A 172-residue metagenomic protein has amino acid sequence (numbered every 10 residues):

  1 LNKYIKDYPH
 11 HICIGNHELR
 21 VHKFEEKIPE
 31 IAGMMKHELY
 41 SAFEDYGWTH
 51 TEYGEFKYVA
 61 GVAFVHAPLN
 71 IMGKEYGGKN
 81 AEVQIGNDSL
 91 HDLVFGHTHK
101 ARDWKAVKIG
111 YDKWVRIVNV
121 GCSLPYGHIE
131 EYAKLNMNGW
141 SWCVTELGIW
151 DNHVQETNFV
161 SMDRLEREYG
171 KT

Functional and structural regions predicted by a protein language model:
L1-D45: Core catalytic region of metal-dependent phosphoesterases/phosphodiesterases, especially metallo-beta-lactamase-like
I5-D7, F43-D45, V59, D88 (+1 more regions): Short, well-ordered coil/turn elements that cap or connect secondary structure elements
E26-E30, E82, K108-Y111, L135 (+2 more regions): Generic alpha-helical propensity signal that fires on short helical segments and nearby coil/disordered stretches
I31-V65: Metallo-beta-lactamase
G61, V65-V160: Conserved beta-sheet core of the metallophosphoesterase superfamily
E156-T172: Polar, enzyme-active/binding microenvironments
